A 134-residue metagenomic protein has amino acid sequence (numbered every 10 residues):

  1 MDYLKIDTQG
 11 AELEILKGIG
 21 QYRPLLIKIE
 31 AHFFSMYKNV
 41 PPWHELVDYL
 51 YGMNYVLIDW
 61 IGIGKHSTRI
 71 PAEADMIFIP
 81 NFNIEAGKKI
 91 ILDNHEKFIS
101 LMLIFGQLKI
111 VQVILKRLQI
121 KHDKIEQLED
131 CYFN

Functional and structural regions predicted by a protein language model:
M1-K109: Conserved acidic-Pro-Pro-aromatic motif
V113-N134: Short, charge-rich amphipathic alpha-helical segments embedded in non-transmembrane helical bundles/solenoids
